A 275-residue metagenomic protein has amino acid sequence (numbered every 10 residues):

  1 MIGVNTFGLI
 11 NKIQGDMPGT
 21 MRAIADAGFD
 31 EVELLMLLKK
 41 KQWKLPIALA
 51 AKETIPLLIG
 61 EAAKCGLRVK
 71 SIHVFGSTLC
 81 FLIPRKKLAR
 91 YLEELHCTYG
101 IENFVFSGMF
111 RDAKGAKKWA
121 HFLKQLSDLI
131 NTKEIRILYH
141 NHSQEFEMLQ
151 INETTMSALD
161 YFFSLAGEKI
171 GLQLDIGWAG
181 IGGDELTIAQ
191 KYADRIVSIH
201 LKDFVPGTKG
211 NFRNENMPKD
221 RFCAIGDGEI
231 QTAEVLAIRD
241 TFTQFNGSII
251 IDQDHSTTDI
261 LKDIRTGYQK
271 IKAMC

Functional and structural regions predicted by a protein language model:
M1-E102, K272-M274: N-terminal pre-domain/capping segments
I2-T6, V32-L34, V69-V74, F104-F106 (+4 more regions): Hydrophobic faces of well-ordered beta-strands that scaffold small-molecule active sites in alpha/beta enzyme cores
F7-L9, L35-L37, V74-S77, G108-R111 (+4 more regions): Active-site beta-loop-alpha junctions enriched in small/polar residues
R22, E31, E61-R68, T78-G171 (+1 more regions): Active-site acidic/histidine proton-transfer and metal-coordination neighborhood in alpha/beta enzyme cores
E31-V32, T132-E229: Acidic/histidine-rich catalytic cores of soluble enzymes
A224, G228-L236, G247-D252: H/E-rich (His + Asp/Glu) clusters that bind or coordinate divalent metals
I250-I260: A short, acidic, flexible beta-alpha connecting loop/helix-capping segment that sits on the rim of active
I260-C275: C-terminal helical cap(s) of enzyme catalytic domains, especially alpha/beta-barrels
